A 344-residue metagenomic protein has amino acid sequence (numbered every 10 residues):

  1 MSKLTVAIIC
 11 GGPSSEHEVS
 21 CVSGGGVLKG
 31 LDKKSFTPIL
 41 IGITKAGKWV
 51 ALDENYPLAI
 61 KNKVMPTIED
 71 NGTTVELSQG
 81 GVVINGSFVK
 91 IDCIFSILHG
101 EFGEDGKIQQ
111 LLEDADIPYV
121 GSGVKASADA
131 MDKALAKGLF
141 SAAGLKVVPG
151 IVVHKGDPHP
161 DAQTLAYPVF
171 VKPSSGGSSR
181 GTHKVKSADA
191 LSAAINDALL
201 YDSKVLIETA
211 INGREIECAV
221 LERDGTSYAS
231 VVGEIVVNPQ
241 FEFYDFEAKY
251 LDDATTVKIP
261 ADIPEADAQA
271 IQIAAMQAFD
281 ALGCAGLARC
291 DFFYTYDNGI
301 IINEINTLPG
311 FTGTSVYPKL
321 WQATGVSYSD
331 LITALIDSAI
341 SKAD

Functional and structural regions predicted by a protein language model:
M1-V120, V124-K125, D129-M131, L135 (+3 more regions): ATP-binding N-terminal substructure of ATP-dependent carboxylate-amine bond-forming enzymes
S2-C10, S14-S15, V22, F88 (+3 more regions): Active-site nucleotide/adenylate-binding loops and adjacent lid/helix of ATP-dependent enzymes
S2-L4, C10-P13, S141-G144, P264-D344: ATP-dependent carboxylate activation and anion-phosphoryl transfer catalytic cores that bind Mg-ATP to form
I39-I41, T209, I216-E217, A285-D297: A short glycine-rich, hydrophobically flanked beta-strand micro-motif that places a catalytic Asp/Glu for divalent metal
D53-P57, Q110, F243-L251, T307: Short, flexible, mixed-charge acidic loops at enzyme active sites
V153, T182-S187, V220-R223, T295 (+2 more regions): Short beta-strand-to-turn element immediately C-terminal to the catalytic PLP-Schiff-base lysine in fold type I
K186-I273, G299-I301: Phosphate-binding site of ATP-dependent enzymes
